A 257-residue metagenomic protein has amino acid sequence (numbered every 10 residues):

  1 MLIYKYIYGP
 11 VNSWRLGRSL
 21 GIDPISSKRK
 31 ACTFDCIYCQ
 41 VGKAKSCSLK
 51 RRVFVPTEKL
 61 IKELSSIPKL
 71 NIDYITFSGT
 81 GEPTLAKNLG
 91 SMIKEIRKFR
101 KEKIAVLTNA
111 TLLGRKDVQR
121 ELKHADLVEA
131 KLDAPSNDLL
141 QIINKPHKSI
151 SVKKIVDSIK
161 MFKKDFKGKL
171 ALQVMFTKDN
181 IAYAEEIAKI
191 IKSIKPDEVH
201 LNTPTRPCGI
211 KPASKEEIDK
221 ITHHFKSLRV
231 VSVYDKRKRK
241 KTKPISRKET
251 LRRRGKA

Functional and structural regions predicted by a protein language model:
L2-R15, S26, K62, P68 (+1 more regions): Auxiliary Fe-S-binding modules of radical SAM enzymes
R15-V55: Canonical Radical SAM [4Fe-4S] cluster-binding loop centered on the CxxxCxxC motif and its immediate flanking residues
S19-G21, Y74, E129, A171: Short hydrophobic-acidic sequence motifs that mark active-site Asp/Glu residues
D23, G79-T80, T108-N109: A secondary-structure boundary/capping signal
Y38-A44, N71-Y74, A134-L139, L170: Short, basic/glycine-rich phosphate-binding loops at helix/coil junctions that contact nucleotide phosphates
G42-F77: Conserved alpha-helical substructure of the radical SAM core
I72, F77-G79, I96, A105: Glycine/small-residue-rich loop that forms an oxyanion/phosphate-binding "nest" at active or ligand-binding sites
T84-A213: Conserved AdoMet/S-adenosylmethionine-binding subsite of the radical SAM
